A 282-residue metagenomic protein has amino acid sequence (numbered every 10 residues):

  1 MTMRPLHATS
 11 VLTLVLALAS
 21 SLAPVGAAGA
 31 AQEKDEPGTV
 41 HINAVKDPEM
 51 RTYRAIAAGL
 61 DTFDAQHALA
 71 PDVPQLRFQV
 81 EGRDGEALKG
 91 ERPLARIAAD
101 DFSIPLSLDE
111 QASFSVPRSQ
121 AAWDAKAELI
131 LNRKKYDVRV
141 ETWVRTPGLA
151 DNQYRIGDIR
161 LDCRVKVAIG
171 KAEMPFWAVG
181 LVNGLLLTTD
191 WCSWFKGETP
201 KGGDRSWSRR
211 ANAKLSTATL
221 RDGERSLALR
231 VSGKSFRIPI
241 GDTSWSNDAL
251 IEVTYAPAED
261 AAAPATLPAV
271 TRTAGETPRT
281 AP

Functional and structural regions predicted by a protein language model:
M1-A8: N-terminal secretory signal peptides that target proteins for export/translocation
S10-A23: Bacterial N-terminal signal peptides
G29-P117: N-terminal Sec/ER secretory leader and immediately downstream segment of secreted/extracellular precursors
E86-A87, S103, R133-W143, L227-A228 (+1 more regions): Short, surface-exposed beta-strand/loop "edge" segments at domain boundaries and coil↔beta transitions
F102, D109-Q120, A125, R221-P239: Glycine-centered loop-to-beta-strand initiation motif
F114-K135, G241-E252: Noncatalytic modules at the cell exterior or secretory-pathway interfaces, chiefly beta-strand-rich lectin/adhesion
W123-T189: Surface-exposed beta-loop interaction hotspot
V167-P282: A eukaryote-biased signal for long
